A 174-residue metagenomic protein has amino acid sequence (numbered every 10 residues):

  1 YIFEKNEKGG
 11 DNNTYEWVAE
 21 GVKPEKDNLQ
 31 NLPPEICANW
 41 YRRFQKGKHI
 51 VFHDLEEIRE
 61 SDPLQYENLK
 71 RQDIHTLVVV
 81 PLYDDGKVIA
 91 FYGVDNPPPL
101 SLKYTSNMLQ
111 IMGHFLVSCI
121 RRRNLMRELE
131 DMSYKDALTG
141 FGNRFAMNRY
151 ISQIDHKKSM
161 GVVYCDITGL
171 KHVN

Functional and structural regions predicted by a protein language model:
Y1-K5: Short, hydrophobic-rich beta-strand element in sensory/regulatory alpha-beta domains
G9-G21: Amphipathic coiled-coil signal-relay and dimerization helices
K23-E60, L64-K70: Regulatory sensory and allosteric helical modules in signal-transduction proteins and certain transcription factors
H75-Y83: A short, aliphatic-rich beta-strand micro-motif
D85, A90-L100: Short beta-strand-to-loop transition segments that serve as allosteric relay/switch motifs in sensory/regulatory domains
N96, L100-C119: Amphipathic alpha-helical "output/dimerization" segments
R127-R149, C165-N174: Conserved nucleotide-binding and Mg2+-coordinating catalytic segments in signaling enzymes
